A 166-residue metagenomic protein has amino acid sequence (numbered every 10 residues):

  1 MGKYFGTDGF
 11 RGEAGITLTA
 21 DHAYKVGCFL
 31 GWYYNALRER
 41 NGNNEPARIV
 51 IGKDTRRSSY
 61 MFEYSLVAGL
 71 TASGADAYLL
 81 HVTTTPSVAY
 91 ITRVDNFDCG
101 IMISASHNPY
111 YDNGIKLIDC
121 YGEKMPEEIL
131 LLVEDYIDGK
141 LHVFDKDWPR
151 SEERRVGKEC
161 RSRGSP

Functional and structural regions predicted by a protein language model:
M1-A68, A72-S73, W148-R161: An N-terminal, well-structured beta->alpha segment
D8-F10, V88, V133: Bulky hydrophobic/aromatic "packing anchor" residues in well-ordered structure
E13, T17, N113-R161: Gly/Ser/Thr-enriched, mixed-charge loops and adjacent short helices that form phosphate/oxyanion-binding elements
W32-Y33, D76-L80, S106, E127-V133 (+1 more regions): Short, surface-exposed, polar/charged, turn-prone segments marking secondary-structure boundaries
E39-Y121: Ferredoxin-reductase
